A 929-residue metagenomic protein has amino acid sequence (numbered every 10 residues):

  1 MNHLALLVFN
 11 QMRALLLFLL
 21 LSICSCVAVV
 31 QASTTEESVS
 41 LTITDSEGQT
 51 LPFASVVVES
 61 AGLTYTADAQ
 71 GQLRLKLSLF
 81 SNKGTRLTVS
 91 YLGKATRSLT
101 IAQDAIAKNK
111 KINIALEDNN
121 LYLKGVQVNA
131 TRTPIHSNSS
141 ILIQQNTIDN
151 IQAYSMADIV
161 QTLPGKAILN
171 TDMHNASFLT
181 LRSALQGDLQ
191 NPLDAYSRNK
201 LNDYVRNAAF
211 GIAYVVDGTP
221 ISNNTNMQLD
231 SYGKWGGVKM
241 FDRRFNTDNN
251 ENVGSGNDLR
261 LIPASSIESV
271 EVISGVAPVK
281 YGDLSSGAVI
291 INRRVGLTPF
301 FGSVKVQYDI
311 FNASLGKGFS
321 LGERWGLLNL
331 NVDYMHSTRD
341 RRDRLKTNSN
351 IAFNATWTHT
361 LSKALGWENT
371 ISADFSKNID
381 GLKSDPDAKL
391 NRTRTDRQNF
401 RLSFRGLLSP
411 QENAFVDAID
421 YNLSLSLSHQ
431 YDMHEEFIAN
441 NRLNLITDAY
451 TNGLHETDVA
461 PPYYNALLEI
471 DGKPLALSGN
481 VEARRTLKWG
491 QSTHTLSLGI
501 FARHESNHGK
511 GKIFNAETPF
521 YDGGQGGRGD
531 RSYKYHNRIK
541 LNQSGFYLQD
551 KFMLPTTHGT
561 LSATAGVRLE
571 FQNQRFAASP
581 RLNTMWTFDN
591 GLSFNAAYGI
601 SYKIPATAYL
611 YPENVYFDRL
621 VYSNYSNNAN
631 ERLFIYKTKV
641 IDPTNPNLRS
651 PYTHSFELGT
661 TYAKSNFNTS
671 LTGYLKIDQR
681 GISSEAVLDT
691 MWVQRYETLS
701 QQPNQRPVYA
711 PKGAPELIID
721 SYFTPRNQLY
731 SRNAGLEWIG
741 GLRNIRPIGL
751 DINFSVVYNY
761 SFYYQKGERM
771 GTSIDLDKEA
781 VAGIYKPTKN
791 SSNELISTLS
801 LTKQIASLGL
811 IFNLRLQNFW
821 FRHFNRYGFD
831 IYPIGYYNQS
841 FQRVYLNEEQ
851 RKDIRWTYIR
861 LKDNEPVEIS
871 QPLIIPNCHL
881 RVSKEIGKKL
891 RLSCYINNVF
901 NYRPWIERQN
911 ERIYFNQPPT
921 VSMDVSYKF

Functional and structural regions predicted by a protein language model:
T42-E47, A54-V57, T88-K94, I106-D149: Short, acidic, small-residue-rich periplasmic hinge/interaction motif at the N-terminus of Gram-negative outer-membrane
S55, L63-Q72, G125-Y154, I159 (+4 more regions): N-terminal periplasmic "start-of-domain" segments of outer-membrane beta-barrel proteins
K111-I114, L163, D248-P299, K928: A beta-strand signature from Gram-negative outer-membrane beta-barrel systems, especially the internal plug domain
A157-R243: Extracytoplasmic beta-strand/coil segments of soluble accessory domains associated with Gram-negative outer-membrane
D242, D678-R680, S684, N818-F841 (+4 more regions): C-terminal beta-signal and adjacent terminal beta-strands/loops of Gram-negative outer-membrane beta-barrel proteins
A449-L561, L610, N733, A780-N790 (+5 more regions): Outer-membrane beta-barrel transmembrane domain signature of Gram-negative proteins, especially the mid-to-C-terminal
T556-T557, G673-I677, Y696-G828: Gram-negative outer-membrane beta-barrel transporters
Y602-Q679, L699-Y709, E716-N744, N790-N793: Outer-membrane beta-barrel signature, preferentially recognizing the C-terminal barrel domain of Gram-negative
